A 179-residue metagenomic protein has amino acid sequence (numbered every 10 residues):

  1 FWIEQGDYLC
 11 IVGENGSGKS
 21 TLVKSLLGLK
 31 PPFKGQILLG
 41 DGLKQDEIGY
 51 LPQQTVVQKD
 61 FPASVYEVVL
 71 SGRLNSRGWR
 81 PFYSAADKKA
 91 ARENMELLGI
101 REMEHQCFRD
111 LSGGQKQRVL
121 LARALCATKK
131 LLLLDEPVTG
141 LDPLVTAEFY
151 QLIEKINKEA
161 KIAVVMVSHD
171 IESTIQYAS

Functional and structural regions predicted by a protein language model:
L27: Helix-to-loop junction immediately C-terminal to a conserved catalytic motif
G35-D46: Conserved ABC transporter NBD signature motif
L70, A85-M103: Conserved ABC ATPase "signature" region
C107-L111, Q115: Conserved ABC ATPase signature
L132-D135: Catalytic Walker B motif of ABC-type/P-loop ATPase nucleotide-binding domains
P143-V145: Helix N-cap at the start of a conserved alpha-helix in ABC-type nucleotide-binding domains
S168-H169: H-loop/switch region of ABC-family ATPase nucleotide-binding domains
